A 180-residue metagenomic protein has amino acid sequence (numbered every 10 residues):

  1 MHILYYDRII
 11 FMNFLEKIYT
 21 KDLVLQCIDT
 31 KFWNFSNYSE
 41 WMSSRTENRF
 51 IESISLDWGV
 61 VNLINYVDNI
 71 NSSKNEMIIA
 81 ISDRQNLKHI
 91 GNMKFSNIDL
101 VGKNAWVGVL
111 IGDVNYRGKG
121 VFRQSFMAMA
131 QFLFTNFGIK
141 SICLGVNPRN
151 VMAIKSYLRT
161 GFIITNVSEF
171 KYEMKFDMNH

Functional and structural regions predicted by a protein language model:
L4-I64, H180: A short, well-structured alpha-helix characteristic of acyl/acetyltransferase catalytic modules
T20-D22, A105, K140-C143, N147-V151 (+1 more regions): C-terminal "cap" of GNAT-fold acetyltransferases
C27-D29, N97-D99, N166: Short, low-complexity Ser/Thr-rich regulatory SLiMs
W58-N115: Acetyl-CoA-dependent GNAT
M93, M129-L133, I142, A153: Short hydrophobic clusters on alpha-helical segments that form packing/core surfaces in small helical domains
D113-N115, K119, P148-R149: Active-site acidic-Proline motif in GNAT/NAT acetyltransferases
G118-F132, K155-R159: Conserved acetyl-CoA-binding loop-helix of GNAT-fold acetyltransferases
